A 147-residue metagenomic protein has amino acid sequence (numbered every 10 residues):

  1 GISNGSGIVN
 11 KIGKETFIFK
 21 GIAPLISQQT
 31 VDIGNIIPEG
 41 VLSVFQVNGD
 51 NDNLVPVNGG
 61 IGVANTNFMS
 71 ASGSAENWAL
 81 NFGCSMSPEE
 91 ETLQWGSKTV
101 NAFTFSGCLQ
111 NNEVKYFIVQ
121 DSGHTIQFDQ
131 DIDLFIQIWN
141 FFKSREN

Functional and structural regions predicted by a protein language model:
G1-L42, N53: Primarily recognizes the serine-hydrolase "nucleophile elbow" in alpha/beta-hydrolase and SGNH/GDSL folds
N4-V9, I18-F19, S70-S74, D131-I138: Stable alpha-helical elements in mature extracytoplasmic
G7, L54-P56, T125-D129: Short, solvent-exposed loop/turn elements at domain surfaces
I12-E15, N77, N81: Alpha-helical structural signal in soluble globular domains
V44-V47, M69, A79-N147: C-terminal catalytic histidine-bearing segment of alpha/beta-hydrolase fold enzymes
G49-N51, T66-G73: Ligand-binding grooves and catalytic loops that recognize ribose/phosphate and carbohydrate rings, and esterified lipid
D50-N53, G60, D121-G123: Acidic beta-to-alpha connecting loop that harbors the catalytic carboxylate
V57-M69: Short, flexible/disordered intra-domain loops and linkers
